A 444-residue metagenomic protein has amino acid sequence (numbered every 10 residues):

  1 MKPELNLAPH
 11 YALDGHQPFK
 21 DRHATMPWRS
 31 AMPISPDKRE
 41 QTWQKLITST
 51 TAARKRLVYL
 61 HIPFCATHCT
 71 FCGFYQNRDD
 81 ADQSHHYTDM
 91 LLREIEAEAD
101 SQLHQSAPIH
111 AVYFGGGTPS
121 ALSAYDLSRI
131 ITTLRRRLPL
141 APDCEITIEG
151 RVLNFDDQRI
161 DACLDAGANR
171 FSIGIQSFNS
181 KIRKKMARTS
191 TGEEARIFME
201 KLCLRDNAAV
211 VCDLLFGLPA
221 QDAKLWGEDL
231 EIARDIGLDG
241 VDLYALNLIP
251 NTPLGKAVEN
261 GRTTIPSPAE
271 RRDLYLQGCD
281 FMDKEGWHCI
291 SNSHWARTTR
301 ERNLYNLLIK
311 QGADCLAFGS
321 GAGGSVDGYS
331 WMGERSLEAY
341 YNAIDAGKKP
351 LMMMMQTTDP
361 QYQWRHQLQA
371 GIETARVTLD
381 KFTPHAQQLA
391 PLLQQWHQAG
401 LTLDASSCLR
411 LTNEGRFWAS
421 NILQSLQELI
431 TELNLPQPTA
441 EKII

Functional and structural regions predicted by a protein language model:
M1-R56, Q105, A399: Flexible, acidic/Gly-rich N-terminal and inter-domain linker regions that tether and position cofactor-handling modules
T48, K55, D79-S101, A107-T383 (+1 more regions): C-terminal scaffold of the Radical SAM
L60-Q76: Local cysteine-cluster metal-coordination motifs and their immediate loop/turn environment, predominantly Fe-S cluster
T383-Q398: Short amphipathic alpha-helical interaction segments
H397-S407: A short, conserved structural fragment
C408-T412: Minor-groove-contacting beta-hairpin "wing" of winged helix-turn-helix DNA-binding domains
R416-I444: Short, amphipathic alpha-helical interaction segments positioned at domain boundaries
